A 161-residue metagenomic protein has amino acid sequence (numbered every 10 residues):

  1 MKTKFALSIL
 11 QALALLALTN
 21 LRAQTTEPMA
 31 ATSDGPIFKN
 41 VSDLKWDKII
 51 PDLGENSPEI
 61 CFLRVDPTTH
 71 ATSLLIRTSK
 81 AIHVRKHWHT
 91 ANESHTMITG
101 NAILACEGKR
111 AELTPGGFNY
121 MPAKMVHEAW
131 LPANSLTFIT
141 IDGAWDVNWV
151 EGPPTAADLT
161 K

Functional and structural regions predicted by a protein language model:
M1-L10: Bacterial N-terminal signal peptides that target proteins for export
T19-A23: Sec/Tat signal peptide C-region and signal peptidase I cleavage site
Q24-T72, P154-K161: A short, N-terminal "cap"/entry segment at the start of jelly-roll beta-barrel domains of the cupin/DSBH fold
G35-K39, E128-K161: Double-stranded beta-helix
R64, T72-H89, P122-K124: Conserved short histidine dyad/triad with adjacent acidic residue
T68, C106-V126: Short acidic-glycine-tyrosine-enriched beta hairpin
S79-I82, H89-E107: Glycine- and acidic-residue-biased ligand/ion/polar-headgroup-sensing regions
V84-K86, L104-A105, M121, V126-P132: Short beta-strand His + acidic residue motifs that chelate non-heme Fe in jelly-roll/DSBH and cupin folds
